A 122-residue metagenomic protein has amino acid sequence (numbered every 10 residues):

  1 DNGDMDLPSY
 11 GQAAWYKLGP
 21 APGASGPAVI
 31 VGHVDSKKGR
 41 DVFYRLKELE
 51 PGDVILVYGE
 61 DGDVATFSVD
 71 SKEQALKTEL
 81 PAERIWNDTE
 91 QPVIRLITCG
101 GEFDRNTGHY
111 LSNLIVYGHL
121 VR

Functional and structural regions predicted by a protein language model:
D1-E50, L56-R122: Solvent-exposed, non-transmembrane regions of membrane-associated and secreted proteins
